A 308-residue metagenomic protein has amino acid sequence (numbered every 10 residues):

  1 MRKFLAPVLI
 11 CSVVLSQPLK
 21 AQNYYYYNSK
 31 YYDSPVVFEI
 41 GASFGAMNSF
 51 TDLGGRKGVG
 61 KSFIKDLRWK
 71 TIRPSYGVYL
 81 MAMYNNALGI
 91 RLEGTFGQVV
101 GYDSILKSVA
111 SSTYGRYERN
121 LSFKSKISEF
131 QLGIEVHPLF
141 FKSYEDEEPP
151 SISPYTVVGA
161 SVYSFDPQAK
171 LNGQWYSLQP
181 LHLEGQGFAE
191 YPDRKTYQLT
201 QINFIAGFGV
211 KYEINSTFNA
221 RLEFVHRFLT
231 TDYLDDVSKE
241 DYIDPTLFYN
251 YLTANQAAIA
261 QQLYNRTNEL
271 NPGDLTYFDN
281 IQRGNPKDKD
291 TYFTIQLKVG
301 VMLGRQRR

Functional and structural regions predicted by a protein language model:
L19-G41, F140-S151, F278-D288, R305-R308: Outer-membrane beta-barrel biogenesis signature
Y27-N28, K61-D66, R116-F123, S143-Y144 (+2 more regions): Extracellular loop and loop/strand-boundary signature of outer-membrane beta-barrel proteins
Y31, N215-R308: Predominantly the C-terminal beta-signal and adjacent terminal strand-loop region of outer-membrane beta-barrel
V36, I72-P74, K126-F130, P150-I152 (+2 more regions): Residues that define the transmembrane beta-barrel architecture of outer-membrane proteins
A42-A46, V78-A82, L92, L132-P138 (+4 more regions): Residues on the lipid-exposed face of transmembrane beta-strands in outer-membrane beta-barrel proteins
A46-S75, Y79: Surface-exposed strand-loop-strand hairpins of Gram-negative outer-membrane beta-barrel proteins
S49-F50, A87-I90, F141-K142, T217-A220 (+1 more regions): Repeated loop/turn-to-beta-strand initiation elements of outer-membrane beta-barrel proteins
N86-I90, G94-Y176, P180: Gram-negative (and chloroplast) outer-membrane scaffold detector with strong preference for beta-barrel transmembrane
